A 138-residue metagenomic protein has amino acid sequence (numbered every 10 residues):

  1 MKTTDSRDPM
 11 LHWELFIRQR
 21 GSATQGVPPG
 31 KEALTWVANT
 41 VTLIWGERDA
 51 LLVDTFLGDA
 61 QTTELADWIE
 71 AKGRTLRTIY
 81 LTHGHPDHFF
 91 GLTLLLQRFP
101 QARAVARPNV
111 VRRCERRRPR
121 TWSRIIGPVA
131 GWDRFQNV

Functional and structural regions predicted by a protein language model:
M1-R48: Zn-dependent metallo-beta-lactamase
F16-G21, G26-P29, D54-T55, T78-T82 (+1 more regions): Short linear motifs at secondary-structure transitions and domain/linker junctions
T24-A38, R48-T78: Pre-active-site segment of Zn-dependent metallo-hydrolases
V41-T42, F56, T62, F90-L92 (+1 more regions): Generic hydrophobic/packing signal
L43-W45, L51-L52, Y80, A104-V105: Short, conserved beta-strand segments within well-ordered enzyme catalytic domains that often line or immediately flank
D67, A71-V138: Active-site HxH/HxHxD metal-binding segment of metal-dependent hydrolases
